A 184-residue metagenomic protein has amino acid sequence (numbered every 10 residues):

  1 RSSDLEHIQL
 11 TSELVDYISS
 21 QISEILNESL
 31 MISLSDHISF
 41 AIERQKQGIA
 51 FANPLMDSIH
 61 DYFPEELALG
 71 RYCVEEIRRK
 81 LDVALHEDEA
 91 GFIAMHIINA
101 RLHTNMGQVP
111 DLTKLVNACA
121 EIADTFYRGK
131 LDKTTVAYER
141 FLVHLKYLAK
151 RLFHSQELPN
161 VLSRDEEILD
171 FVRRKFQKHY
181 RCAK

Functional and structural regions predicted by a protein language model:
R1-K184: A cross-family "folded-core" feature that marks the main globular domain of proteins
